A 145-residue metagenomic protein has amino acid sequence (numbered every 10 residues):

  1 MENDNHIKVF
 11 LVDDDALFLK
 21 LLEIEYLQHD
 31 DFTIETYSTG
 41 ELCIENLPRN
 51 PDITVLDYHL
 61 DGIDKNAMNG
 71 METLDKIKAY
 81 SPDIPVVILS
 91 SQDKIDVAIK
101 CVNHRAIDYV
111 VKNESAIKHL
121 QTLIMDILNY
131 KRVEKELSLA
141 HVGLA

Functional and structural regions predicted by a protein language model:
E2-D4, K20-L21, K100, Y109 (+1 more regions): PAS/LOV and related PAS-like sensory modules
A16-Y37: Two-component/phosphorelay signaling modules centered on CheY-like receiver
E35-I53, D57-G62: Acidic, metal-coordinating helix/loop segments flanking the phosphotransfer/catalytic sites of two-component signaling
L47-R49, K76-D83, H104: Conserved phosphotransfer cores of two-component systems
M68, E72, A79, Q92-V110: Alpha4 helix (beta4-alpha4-beta5 surface) of REC/receiver domains from two-component response regulators
I95, N113-Q121: Conserved two-component signaling phosphotransfer/partner-docking surface
H119-R132: Receiver (REC) domain switch/output surface
